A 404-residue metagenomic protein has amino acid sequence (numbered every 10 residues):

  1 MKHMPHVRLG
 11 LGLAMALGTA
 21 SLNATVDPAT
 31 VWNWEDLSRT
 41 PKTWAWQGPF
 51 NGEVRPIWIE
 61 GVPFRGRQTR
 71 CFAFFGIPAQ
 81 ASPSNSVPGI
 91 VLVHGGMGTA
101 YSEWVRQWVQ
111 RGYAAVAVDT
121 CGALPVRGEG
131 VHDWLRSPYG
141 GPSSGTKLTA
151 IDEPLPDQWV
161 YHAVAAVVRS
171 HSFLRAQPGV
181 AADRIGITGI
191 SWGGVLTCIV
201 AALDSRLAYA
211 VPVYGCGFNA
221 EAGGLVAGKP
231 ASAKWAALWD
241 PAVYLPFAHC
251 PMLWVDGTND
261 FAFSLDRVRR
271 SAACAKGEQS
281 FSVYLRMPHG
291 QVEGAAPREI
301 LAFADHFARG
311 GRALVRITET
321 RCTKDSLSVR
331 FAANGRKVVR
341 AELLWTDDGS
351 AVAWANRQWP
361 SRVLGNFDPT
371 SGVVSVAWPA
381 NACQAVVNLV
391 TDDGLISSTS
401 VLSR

Functional and structural regions predicted by a protein language model:
W34-N85: N-terminal cap/lid segment of alpha/beta-hydrolase-fold proteins
F72-F75, S84-G95, A115: Short beta-strand element of the alpha/beta-hydrolase
M97-W108, T120, D266: The serine-hydrolase catalytic nucleophile loop
R106-V164, C216-V226: Cap/lid segment of the alpha/beta-hydrolase catalytic domain
V168-K234: Primarily recognizes the serine-hydrolase "nucleophile elbow" in alpha/beta-hydrolase and SGNH/GDSL folds
E221-C274: The feature captures the conserved acid-bearing segment of alpha/beta-hydrolase catalytic domains
A275-Q291: Catalytic histidine neighborhood in serine/cysteine hydrolases with alpha/beta-hydrolase-type architecture
A295, A302-W345, V363-S371, A377-P379: Surface beta-strand/loop "capping" patches
